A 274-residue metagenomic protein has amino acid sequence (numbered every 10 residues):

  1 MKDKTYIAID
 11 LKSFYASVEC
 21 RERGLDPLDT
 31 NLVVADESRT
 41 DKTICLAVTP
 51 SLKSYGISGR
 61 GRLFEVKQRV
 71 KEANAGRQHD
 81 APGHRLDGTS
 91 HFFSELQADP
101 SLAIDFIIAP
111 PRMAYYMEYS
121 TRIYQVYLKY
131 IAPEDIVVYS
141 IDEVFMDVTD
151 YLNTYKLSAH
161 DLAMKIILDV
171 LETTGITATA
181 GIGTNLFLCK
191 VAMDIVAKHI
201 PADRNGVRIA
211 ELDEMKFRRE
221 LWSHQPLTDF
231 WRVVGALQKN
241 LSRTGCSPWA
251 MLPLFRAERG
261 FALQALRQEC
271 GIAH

Functional and structural regions predicted by a protein language model:
M1-H274: Gly/Gly-Pro- and Ser/Thr-rich, intrinsically disordered tail segments characteristic of DNA damage-repair and tolerance
